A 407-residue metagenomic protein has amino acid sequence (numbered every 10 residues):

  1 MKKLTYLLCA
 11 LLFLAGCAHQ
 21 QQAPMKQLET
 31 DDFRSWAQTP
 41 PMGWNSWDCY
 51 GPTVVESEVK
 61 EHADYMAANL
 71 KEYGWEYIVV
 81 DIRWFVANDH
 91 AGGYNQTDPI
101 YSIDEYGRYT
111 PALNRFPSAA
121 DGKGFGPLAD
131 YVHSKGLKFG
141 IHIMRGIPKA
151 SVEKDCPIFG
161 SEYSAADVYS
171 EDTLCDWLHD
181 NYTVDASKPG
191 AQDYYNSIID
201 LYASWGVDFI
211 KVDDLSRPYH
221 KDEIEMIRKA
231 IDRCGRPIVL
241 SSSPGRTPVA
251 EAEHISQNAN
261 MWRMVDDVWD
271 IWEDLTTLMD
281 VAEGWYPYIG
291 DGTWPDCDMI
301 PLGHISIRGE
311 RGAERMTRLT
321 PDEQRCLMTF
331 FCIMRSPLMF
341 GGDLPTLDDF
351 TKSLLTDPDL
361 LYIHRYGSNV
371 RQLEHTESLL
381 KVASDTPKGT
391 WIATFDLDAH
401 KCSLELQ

Functional and structural regions predicted by a protein language model:
K2-L8: Sec-dependent signal peptide recognition, specifically the positively charged N-region followed immediately by
A15-G16: C-terminal motif of bacterial Sec signal peptides marking the signal peptidase cleavage site
Q21-K60, Y65-A68, I238, S378: N-terminal module-boundary/linker segments of secreted carbohydrate-active enzymes
W36, P40-S46, G74-D81, V86 (+9 more regions): Structural recognition of the beta-strand scaffold that forms the well-ordered cores of secreted hydrolase catalytic
A67-Y131, K135-A203, V207-F209, D214 (+1 more regions): Aromatic-lined carbohydrate-binding/catalytic grooves of carbohydrate-active enzymes
A166-T173, A186-S187, P237-M339: Glycan-recognition surfaces
C326-H375: Catalytic cores of secreted or luminal carbohydrate-active enzymes
F331-M334, M339-G341, E374-Q407: Carbohydrate-binding surface patches
